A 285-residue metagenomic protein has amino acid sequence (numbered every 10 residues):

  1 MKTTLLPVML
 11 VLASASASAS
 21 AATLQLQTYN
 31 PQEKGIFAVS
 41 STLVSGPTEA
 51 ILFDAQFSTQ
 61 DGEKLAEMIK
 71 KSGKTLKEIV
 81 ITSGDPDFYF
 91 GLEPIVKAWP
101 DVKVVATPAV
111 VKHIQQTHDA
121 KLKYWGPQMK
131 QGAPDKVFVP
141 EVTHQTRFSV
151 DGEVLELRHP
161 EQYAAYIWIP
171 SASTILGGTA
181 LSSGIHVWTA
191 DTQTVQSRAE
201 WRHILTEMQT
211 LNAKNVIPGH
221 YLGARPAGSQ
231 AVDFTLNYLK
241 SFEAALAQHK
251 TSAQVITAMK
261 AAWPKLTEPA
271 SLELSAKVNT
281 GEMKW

Functional and structural regions predicted by a protein language model:
M1-S20: Gram-negative bacterial Sec-dependent N-terminal signal peptides
A22-K71, Y166-T179: Conserved beta-strand hairpin/beta-sheet module of binuclear metal-dependent hydrolase folds, prominently
I36-A38, T59-D61, G84-Y89, V111-I114 (+2 more regions): Active-site environment of divalent metal-dependent phosphoester hydrolases
S45-F53, S182-W188, T235-K240: Acidic/histidine-rich, surface-exposed loop or edge segments in extracytoplasmic proteins
F57-S58, V154, R158, Y163-D233: Metallo-beta-lactamase
Q60-V105: Active-site metal-binding motif and surrounding structural segment of the metallo-beta-lactamase
H113, T210-N215, G223-W285: Accessory terminal helices/loops
Q115-A164, P170-S171, Q209: Metallo-beta-lactamase
